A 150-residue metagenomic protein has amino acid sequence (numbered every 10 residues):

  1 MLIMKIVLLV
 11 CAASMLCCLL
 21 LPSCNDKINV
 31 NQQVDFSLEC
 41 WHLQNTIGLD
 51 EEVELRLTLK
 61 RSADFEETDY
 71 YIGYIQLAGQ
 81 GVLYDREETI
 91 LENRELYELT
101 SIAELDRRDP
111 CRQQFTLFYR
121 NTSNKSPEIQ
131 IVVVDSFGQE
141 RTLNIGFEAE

Functional and structural regions predicted by a protein language model:
M1-C11: Bacterial N-terminal signal peptides that target proteins for export
L2, C17-Q44: Bacterial Sec-dependent N-terminal signal peptides
Q33-E150: First exposed extracellular module after export/assembly in secreted or surface-exposed proteins
